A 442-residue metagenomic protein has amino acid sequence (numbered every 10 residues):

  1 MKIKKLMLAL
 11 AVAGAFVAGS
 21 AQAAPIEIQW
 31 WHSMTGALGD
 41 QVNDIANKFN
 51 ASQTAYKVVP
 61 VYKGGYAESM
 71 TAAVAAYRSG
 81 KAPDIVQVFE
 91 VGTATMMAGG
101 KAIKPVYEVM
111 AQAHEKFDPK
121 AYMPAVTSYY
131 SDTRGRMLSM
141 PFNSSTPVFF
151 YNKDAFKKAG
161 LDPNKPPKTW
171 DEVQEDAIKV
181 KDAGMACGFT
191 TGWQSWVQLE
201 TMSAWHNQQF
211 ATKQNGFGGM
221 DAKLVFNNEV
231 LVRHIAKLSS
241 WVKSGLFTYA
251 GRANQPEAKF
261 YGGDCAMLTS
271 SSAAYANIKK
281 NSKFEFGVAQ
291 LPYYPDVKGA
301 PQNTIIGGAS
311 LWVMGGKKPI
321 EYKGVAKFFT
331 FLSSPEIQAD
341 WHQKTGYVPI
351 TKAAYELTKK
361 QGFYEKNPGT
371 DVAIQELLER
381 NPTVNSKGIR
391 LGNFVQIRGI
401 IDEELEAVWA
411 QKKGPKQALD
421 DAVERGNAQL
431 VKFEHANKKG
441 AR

Functional and structural regions predicted by a protein language model:
A24, A51-S52, S79, G135 (+6 more regions): Extracytoplasmic/periplasmic substrate-recognition and gating elements
D44, K48-Y122, K158-G160, K165-K168 (+4 more regions): Extracytoplasmic "Venus flytrap"/periplasmic binding protein-like
A75, P83-D84, E115-A155, K298-T304 (+1 more regions): A structural signal for short loop-to-beta-strand junctions that line the ligand-binding cleft of periplasmic/secreted
F89-V148, Q174, E200-A204, G287-Q290 (+2 more regions): Hinge/lid segment of periplasmic solute-binding proteins
Y107-Y122, P166, Q208-R233, K280-N281 (+4 more regions): Short, solvent-exposed loop/beta-turn-alpha elements that line the ligand-binding surface or hinge of extracytoplasmic
Y122, A289, Q343-E403, A407 (+1 more regions): Long, aromatic- and glycine/proline-rich binding clefts that accommodate carbohydrate-like moieties
S131-F142, P147, K157, D171-K223 (+1 more regions): Extracytoplasmic/periplasmic solute-binding protein
Q174-V180, F217-A250: Glycine-centered hinge/linker elements that transmit conformational signals in sensory and ligand-binding systems
